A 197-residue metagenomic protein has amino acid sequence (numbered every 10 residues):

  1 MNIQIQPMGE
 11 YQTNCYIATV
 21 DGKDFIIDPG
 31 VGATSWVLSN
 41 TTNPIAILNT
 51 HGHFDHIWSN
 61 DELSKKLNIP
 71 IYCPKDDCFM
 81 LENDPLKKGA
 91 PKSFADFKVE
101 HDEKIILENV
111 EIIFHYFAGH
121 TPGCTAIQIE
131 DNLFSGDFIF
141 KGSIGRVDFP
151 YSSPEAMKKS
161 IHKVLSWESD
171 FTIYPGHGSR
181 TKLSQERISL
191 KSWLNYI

Functional and structural regions predicted by a protein language model:
M1-N43, K92-S166, K182-S184, L194: Catalytic core of the metallo-beta-lactamase
I5-P7, I17, I47-G52, N60 (+3 more regions): Secondary-structure boundary/capping motif
I27-P29, I45-G52, I71-P74, H115-G119 (+2 more regions): Active-site neighborhood of phospho(di)ester-bond hydrolases with catalytic His/Asp-centered motifs
V31-L107, I188-S192: Active-site HxH/HxHxD metal-binding segment of metal-dependent hydrolases
H53, D77-C78, D148, S179-T181: Short histidine/acidic/glycine/proline-rich micro-motifs that form metal- and phosphate-coordinating active-site loops
F79, A126, H177: Divalent metal-binding pocket/active-site signature
S169-I197: Charged phosphate-binding loop/patch that engages nucleotide di/tri-phosphates or the phosphate backbone of nucleic
